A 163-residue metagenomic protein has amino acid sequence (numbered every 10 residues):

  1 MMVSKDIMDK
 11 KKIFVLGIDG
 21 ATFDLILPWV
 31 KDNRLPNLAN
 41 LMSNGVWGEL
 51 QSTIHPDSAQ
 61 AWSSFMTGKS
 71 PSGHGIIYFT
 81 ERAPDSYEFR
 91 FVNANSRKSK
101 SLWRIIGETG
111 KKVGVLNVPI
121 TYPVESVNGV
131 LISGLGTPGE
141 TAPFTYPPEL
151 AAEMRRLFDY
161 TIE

Functional and structural regions predicted by a protein language model:
M1-K5, F23-W29, A61-S70, R155-I162: Phosphate-binding glycine-rich loops and adjacent basic patches that engage nucleotide phosphates, nucleic-acid
M2-W47, P119: Active-site-proximal N-terminal segment of extracellular/periplasmic enzymes that hydrolyze or transfer
V3-I7, N40, Q51-I54, F89-N95 (+1 more regions): Asp/Glu-centered strand-loop micro-motifs enriched in Gly/Pro and often flanked by an aromatic residue
K11-F14, S63, R104: Residue-level detector of short, conserved catalytic/binding motifs and their immediate flanks
D19, F65, I106: A residue-level signal for conserved active-site and pocket-lining positions in enzyme catalytic cores
T22, N37, D57, K98 (+1 more regions): Short phosphate-engaging motifs
I26-S64, K69, K112-G114: Short, structured active-site-proximal loop/turn typified by the sulfatase FGly-forming signature C/S-X-P-X-R
K69-E163: His/Asp/Glu-rich, glycine-adjacent segments that coordinate divalent cations and/or stabilize oxyanion chemistry on
